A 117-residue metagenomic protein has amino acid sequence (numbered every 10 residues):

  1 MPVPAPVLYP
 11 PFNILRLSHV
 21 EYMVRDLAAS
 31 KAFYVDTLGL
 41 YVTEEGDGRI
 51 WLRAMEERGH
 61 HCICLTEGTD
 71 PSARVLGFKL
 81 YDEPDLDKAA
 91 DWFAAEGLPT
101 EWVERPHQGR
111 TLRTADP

Functional and structural regions predicted by a protein language model:
M1-P10, A90-P117: Vicinal oxygen chelate
P10-P11, C64-G68: Short, flexible, solvent-exposed loop/turn segments with mixed acidic/basic and small polar residues
F12-G59: Core segments of cupin and vicinal oxygen chelate
R16-R25, T66-W92, R110-P117: Vicinal oxygen chelate
A32, D36, D87-D91, A95: Replace "anionic and nucleotidyl ligands
D47-R49, S72, P106-R110: Short acidic/glycine-enriched loop/turn segments that link adjacent beta-strands
I50, I63, L112: A broad, low-specificity signal marking well-ordered, structured residues that form hydrophobic/aromatic
H60-C64, W102-R105: Intrinsic, low-complexity N-terminal interaction/targeting segments
